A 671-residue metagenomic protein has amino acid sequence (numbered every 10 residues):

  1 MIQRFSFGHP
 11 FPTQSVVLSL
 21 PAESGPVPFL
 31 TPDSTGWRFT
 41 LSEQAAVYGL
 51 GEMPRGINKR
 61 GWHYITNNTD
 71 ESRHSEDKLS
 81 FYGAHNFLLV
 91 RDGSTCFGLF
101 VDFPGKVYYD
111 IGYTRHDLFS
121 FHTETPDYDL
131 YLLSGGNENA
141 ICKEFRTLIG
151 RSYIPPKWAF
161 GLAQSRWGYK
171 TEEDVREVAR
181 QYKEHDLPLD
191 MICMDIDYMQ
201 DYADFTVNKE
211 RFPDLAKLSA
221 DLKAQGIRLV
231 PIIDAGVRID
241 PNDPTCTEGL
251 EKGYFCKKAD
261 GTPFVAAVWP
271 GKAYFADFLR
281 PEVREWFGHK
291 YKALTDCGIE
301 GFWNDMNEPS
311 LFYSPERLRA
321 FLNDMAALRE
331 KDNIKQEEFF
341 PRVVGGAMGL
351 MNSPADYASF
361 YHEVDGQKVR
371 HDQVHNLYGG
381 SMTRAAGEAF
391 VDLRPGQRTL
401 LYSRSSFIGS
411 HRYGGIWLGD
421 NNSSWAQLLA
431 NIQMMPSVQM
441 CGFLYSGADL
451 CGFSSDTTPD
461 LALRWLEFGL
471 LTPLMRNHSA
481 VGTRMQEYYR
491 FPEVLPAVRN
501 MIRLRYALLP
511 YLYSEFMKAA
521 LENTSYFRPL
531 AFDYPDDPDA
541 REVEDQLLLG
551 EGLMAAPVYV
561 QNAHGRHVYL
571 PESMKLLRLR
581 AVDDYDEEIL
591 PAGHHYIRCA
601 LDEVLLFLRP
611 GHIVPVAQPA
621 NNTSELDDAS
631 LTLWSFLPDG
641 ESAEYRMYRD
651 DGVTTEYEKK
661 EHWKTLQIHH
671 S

Functional and structural regions predicted by a protein language model:
M1-A159, R166-W167, E172, A179-E184 (+7 more regions): Catalytic and substrate-binding clefts that recognize carbohydrates or anionic sugar/phosphate headgroups
L41-E43, R91, F100-F103, I111 (+12 more regions): Glycine-rich, histidine-containing beta strand-loop boundary motifs that form or position
Y64-T66, F81-A84, R176, R284 (+4 more regions): Short, hydrophobic/amphipathic alpha-helical packing segments that form internal helix faces or helix-helix interfaces
D77, C96-F100, Y108-I111, A140-C142 (+12 more regions): Short helix/loop capping segments that flank catalytic or ligand/cofactor-binding pockets
D77-K78, S152-P155, S165-S219: A conserved hydrophobic secondary-structure block that centers on an alpha-helix together with its immediately flanking
F87, F145, Y182, L222 (+3 more regions): A residue-level signal for conserved active-site and pocket-lining positions in enzyme catalytic cores
P188-V498, Y534: Aromatic- and carboxylate-enriched substrate-binding clefts and catalytic-loop regions of carbohydrate-active enzymes
L377, T383-T399, S405-I416, A430-M434 (+2 more regions): Catalytic core of carbohydrate-active enzymes
